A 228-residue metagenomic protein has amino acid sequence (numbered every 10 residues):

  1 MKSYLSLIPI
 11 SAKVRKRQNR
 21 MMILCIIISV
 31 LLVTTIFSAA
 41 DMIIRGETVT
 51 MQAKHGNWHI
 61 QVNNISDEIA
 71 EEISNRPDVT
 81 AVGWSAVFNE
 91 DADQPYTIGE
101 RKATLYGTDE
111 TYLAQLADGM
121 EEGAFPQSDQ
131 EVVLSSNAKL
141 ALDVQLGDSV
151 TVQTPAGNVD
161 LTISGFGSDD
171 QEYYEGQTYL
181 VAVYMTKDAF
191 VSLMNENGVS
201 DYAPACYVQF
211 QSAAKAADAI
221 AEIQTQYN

Functional and structural regions predicted by a protein language model:
M1-L31: N-terminal Sec/SRP start-transfer signal
S29-A40: Alpha-helical transmembrane segments
D41-N228: Basic-flanked hydrophobic alpha-helices used for secretion and membrane insertion
